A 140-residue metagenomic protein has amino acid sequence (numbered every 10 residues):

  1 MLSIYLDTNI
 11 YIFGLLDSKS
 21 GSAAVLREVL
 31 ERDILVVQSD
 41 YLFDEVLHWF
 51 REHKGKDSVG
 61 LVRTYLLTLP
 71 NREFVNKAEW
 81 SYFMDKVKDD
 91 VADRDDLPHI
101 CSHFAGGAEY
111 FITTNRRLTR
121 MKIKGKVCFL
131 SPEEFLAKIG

Functional and structural regions predicted by a protein language model:
M1-Q38, K54: Short, well-structured N-terminal submotif of metal-dependent ribonuclease cores
Y11, L42, H99, R117-L118: Alpha-helix capping/helix-boundary segments
L15-L16, F50, K122-G125: Short, flexible helix/strand-to-coil boundary loops that buttress conserved ligand/catalytic motifs in alpha/beta
A24, L61, P98: Short Gly/charged-rich anion-binding patches and loops
R27-K86: PIN-domain endoribonuclease scaffold, especially VapC-family toxins
R72-Y110, R116: Active-site neighborhoods of divalent-metal-dependent phosphate/nucleic-acid chemistry enzymes
F104-I112, R116-G140: Acidic, PIN/NYN-like endoribonuclease modules and their adjacent C-terminal/linker elements
